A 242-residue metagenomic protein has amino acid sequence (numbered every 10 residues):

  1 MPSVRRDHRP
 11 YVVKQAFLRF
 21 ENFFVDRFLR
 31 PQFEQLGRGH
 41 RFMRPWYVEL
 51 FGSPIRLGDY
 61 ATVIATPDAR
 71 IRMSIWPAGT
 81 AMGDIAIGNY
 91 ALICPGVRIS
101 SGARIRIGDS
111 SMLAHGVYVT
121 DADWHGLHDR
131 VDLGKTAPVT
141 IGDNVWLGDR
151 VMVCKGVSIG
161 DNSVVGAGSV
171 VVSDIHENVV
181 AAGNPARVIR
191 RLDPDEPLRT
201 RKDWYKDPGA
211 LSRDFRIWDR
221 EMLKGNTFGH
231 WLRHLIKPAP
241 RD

Functional and structural regions predicted by a protein language model:
M1-T120, G142-D143, E177, A186-R190 (+1 more regions): Domain-scale signature associated with acetyltransferase and cell-envelope carbohydrate enzymes
T80, V131-N144: Glycine-rich NAD(P)-binding loop of Rossmann-like domains
R98-R104, R150-S163, S169-S173: Beta-rich strand-turn-strand
D123-W124, D129-V131, R191-L192: Conserved catalytic-core motifs of eukaryotic protein kinase domains, centered on the activation segment
P138-V139, G156-V157, N178: A short, glycine- and basic residue-enriched loop/turn that sits immediately adjacent to a domain's principal
V164, V180-A182: Short-chain dehydrogenase/reductase
